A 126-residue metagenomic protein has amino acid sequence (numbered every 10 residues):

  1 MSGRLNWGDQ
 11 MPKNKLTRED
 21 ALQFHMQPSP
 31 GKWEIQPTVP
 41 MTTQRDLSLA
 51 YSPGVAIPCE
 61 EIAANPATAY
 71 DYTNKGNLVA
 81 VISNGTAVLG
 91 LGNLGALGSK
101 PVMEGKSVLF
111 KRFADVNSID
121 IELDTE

Functional and structural regions predicted by a protein language model:
M1-Q10: Short, Lys/Arg-enriched N-terminal segments with co-localized hydrophobic residues within the first ~10-30 amino acids
M11-E126: N-terminal ligand-binding/catalytic initiation module
